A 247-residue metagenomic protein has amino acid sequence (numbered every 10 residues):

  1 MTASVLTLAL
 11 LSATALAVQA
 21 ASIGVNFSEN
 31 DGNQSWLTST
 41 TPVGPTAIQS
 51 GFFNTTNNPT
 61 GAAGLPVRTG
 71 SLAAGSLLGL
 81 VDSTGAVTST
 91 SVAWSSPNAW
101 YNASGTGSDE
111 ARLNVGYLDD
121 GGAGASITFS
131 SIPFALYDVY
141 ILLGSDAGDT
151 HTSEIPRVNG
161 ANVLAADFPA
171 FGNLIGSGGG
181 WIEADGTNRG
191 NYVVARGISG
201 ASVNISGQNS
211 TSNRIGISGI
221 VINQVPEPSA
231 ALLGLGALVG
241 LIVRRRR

Functional and structural regions predicted by a protein language model:
M1-L6, P228-S229: Bacterial N-terminal signal peptides that target proteins for export
S4-A15: Bacterial N-terminal signal peptides
L16-G44: Boundary/junction segments of secreted and surface-exposed precursor proteins
I23, S35, G144-Q224: Contiguous ligand/interfacial binding patches
N58-T128: Surface-exposed, low-complexity/disordered Ser/Thr/Gly/Pro/Asn-rich loops and linkers
F129-S131, R196-G197: Short, flexible loop/turn segments at beta-strand junctions in immunoglobulin-like and fibronectin type III
I132-L142: A short tyrosine-centered beta-strand micro-motif
E227-R244: A short, hydrophobic C-terminal helix/tail in secreted or cell-surface proteins
